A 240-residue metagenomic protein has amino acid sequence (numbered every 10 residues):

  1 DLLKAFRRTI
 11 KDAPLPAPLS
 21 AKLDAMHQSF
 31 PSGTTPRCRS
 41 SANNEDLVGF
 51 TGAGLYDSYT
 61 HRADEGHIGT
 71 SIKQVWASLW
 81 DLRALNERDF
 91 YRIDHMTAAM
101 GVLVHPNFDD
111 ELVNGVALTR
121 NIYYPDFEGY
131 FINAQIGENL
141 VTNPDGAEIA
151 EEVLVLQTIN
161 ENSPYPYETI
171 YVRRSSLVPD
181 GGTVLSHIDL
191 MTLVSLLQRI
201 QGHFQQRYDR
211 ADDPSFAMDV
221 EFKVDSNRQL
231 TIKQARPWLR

Functional and structural regions predicted by a protein language model:
D1-L103, G202-Q205, A217-D219, S226: N-terminal beta-alpha lobe that positions the nucleotide/phosphoryl donor in ATP/NTP-coupled carboxylate activation
P18, H67-Q74, A99, F127 (+3 more regions): Generic recognition of stable, solvent-exposed alpha-helical segments in well-folded globular domains
R37-I68, N107-A150, A217-R240: Conserved phosphate/anionic-ligand binding catalytic regions in large, soluble enzymes, centered on
A84, D209, L239-R240: Short linear functional motifs in flexible/disordered or boundary regions
D94, G101-N121, T169-S176, D180-L185: Amphipathic, soluble alpha/beta structural segments
A98, D109, D212-P214: Solvent-exposed loop and beta-edge segments used for protein-protein assembly and interaction
G129-D219, K223-D225: Conserved catalytic alpha/beta cores of large enzymes that bind or transform nucleotide phosphates and polynucleotides
